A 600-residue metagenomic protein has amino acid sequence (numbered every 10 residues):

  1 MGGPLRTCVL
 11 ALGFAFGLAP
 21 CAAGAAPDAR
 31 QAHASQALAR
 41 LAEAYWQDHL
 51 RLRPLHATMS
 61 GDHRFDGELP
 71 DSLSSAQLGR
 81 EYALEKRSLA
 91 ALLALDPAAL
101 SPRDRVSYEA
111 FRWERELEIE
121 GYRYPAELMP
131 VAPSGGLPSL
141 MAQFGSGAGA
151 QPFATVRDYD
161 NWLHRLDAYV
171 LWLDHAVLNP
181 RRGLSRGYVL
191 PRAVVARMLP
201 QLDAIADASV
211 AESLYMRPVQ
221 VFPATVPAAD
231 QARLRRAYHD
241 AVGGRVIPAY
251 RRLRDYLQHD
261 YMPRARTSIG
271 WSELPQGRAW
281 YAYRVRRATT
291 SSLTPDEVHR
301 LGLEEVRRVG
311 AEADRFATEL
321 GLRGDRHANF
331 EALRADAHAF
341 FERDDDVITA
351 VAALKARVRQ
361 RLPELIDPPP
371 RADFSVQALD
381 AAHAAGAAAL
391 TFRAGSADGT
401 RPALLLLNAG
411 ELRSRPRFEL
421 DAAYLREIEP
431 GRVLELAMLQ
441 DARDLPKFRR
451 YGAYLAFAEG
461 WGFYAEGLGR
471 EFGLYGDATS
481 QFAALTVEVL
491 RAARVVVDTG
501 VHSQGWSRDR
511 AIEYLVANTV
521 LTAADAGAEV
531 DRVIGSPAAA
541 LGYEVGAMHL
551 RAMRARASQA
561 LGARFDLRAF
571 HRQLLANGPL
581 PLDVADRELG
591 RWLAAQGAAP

Functional and structural regions predicted by a protein language model:
M1-V9: Bacterial N-terminal signal peptides that target proteins for export
C8-A19: Bacterial N-terminal signal peptides
A25-P600: N-terminal maturation segment of proteins
